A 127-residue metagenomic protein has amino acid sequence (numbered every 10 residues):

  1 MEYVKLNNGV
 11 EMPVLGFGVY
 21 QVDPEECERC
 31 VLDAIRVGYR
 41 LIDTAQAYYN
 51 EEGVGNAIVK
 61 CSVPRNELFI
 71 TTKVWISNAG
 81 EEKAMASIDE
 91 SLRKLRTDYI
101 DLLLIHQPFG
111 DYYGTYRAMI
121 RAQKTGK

Functional and structural regions predicted by a protein language model:
M1-L68, D98, K124: N-terminal binding-site loop/beta-alpha segment at the start of enzyme catalytic domains that lines or forms
V14, T71-K73, I100-I105: Short beta-strands and strand-loop turn motifs
Y20-V22, A45-A47, K73-S77, I105-P108: Active-site beta-loop-alpha junctions enriched in small/polar residues
E25, Y49-E52, N78-E82, G114: Residues that form or flank phosphate/diphosphate-binding pockets in enzymes that use nucleotide phosphates
L32, E52-N56, T72, A86-D89 (+2 more regions): N-terminal, well-ordered alpha-helical segments
I58, V74, M119-Q123: Hydrophobic positions in alpha-helices of CheY-like receiver
A79-K127: Glycine/proline-rich, positively charged, aromatic-decorated active-site loop/lid region on the catalytic face
